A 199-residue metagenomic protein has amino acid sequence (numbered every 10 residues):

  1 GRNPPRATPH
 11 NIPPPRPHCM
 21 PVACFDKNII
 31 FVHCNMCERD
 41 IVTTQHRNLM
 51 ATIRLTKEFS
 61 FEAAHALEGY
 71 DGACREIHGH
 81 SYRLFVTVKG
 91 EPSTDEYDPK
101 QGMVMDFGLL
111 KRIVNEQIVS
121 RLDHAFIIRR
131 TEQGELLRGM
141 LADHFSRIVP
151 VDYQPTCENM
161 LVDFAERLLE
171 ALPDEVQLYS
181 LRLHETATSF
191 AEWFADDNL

Functional and structural regions predicted by a protein language model:
G1-H18, V22: Ser/Thr-rich, low-complexity intrinsically disordered segments
A7, C19, V42-T43, A51 (+2 more regions): Intrinsically disordered/low-complexity terminal segments and short unstructured peptides
H10, H18, H33, Q45-H46: Low-complexity, intrinsically disordered or signal/transmembrane-proximal segments
C19, C24, C34-C37: Cysteine-centered motifs
C24, R39-D40, W193, N198: Residues in and immediately flanking transmembrane alpha helices
I30-T44: Short, positively charged and aromatic/hydrophobic N-terminal segments
N48-L199: Charge-rich, low-complexity N-terminal segments
